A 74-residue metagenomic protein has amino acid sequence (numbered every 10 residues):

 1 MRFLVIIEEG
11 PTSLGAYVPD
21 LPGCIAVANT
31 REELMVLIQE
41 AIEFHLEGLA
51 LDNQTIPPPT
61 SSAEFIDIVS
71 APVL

Functional and structural regions predicted by a protein language model:
M1-R2, V36-L74: Short, charged, surface-exposed hinge/linker loops at domain edges that act as mobile lids or interdomain connectors
F3, L14, C24-A26: Structural detector for hydrophobic anchor residues on beta-strands
I7, L34-M35: Alpha-helical interaction segments
I7-L21: Short aromatic-glycine-(Arg/Gly/Cys) micro-motifs in beta-strand/loop hairpins
V18, A26, I56: Short, flexible micro-motifs
P22-E32: A short, exposed loop/beta-hairpin motif centered on an aromatic-Gly-Thr core
